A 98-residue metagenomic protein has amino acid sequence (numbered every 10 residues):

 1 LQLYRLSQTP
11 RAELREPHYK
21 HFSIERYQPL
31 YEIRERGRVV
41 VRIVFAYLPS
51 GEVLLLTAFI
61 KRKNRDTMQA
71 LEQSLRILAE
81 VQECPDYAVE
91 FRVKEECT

Functional and structural regions predicted by a protein language model:
L1-V40, P49-V53, I60-T98: Basic, Lys/Arg-enriched alpha-helical interface segments
